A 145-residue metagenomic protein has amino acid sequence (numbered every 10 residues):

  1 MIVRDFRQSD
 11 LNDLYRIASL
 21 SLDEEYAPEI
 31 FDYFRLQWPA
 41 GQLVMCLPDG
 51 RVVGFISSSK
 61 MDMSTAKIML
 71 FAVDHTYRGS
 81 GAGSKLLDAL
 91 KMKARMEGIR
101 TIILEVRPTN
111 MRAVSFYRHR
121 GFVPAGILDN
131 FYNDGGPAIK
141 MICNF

Functional and structural regions predicted by a protein language model:
M1-V3: Extreme N-terminal starter segment of soluble prokaryotic enzymes
D5-T76, L87-A89, K93, E97 (+2 more regions): Acetyl-CoA-dependent GNAT
G50, G54, G81-G83, G121: Conserved phosphate-binding and hydrolysis motifs of nucleotide-dependent enzymes
D74, R78, E105-T109: Residue-level recognition of the GNAT/N-acetyltransferase active site
G79-M92, S115-H119: Conserved acetyl-CoA-binding loop-helix of GNAT-fold acetyltransferases
L87, N110-A113, N130-G135: Short glycine/proline-centered loop/turn elements that form peptide/ligand docking sites
I103-E105, R118, V123-K140: Conserved catalytic-core motifs of GNAT/GCN5-like acyltransferases
